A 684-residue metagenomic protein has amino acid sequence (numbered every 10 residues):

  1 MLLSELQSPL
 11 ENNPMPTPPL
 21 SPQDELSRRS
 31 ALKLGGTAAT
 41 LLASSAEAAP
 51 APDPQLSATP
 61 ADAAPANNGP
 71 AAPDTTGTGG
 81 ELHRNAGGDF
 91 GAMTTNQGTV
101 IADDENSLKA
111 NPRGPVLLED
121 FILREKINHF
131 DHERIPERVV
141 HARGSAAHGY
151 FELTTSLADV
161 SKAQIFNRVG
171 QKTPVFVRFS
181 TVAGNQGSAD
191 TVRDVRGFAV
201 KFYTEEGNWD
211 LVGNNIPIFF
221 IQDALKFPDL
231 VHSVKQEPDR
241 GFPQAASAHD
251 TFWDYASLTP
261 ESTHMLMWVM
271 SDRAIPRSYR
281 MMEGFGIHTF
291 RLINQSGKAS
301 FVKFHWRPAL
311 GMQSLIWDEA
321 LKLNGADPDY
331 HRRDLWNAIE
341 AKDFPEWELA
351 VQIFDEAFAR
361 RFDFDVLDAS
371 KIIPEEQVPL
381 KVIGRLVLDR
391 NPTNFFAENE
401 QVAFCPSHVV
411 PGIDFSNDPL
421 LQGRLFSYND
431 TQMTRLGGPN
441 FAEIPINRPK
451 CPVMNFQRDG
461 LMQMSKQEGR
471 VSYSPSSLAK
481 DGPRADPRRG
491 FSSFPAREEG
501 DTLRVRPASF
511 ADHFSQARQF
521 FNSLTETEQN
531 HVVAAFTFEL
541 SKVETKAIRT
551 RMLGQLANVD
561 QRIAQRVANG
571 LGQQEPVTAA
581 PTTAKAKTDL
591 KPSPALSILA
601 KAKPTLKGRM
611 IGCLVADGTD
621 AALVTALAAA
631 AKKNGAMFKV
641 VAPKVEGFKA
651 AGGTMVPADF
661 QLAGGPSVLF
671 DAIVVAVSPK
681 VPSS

Functional and structural regions predicted by a protein language model:
M1-S45, P52: N-terminal secretory signal peptides
P16-P18, R29, L34, P50-M637 (+2 more regions): Active-site-adjacent core segments of small-molecule enzymes
